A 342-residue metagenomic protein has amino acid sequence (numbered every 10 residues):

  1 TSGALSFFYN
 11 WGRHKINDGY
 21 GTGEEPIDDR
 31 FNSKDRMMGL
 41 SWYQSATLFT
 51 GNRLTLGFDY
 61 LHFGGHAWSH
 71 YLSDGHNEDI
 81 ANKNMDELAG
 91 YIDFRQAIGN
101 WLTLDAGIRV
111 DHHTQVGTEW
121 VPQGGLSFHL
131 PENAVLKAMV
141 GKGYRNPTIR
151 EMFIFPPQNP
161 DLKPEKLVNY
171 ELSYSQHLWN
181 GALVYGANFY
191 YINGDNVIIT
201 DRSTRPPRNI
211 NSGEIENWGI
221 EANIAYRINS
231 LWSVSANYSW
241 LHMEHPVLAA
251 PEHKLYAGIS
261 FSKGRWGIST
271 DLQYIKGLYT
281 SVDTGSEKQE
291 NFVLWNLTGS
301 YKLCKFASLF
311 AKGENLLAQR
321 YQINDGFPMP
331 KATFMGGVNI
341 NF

Functional and structural regions predicted by a protein language model:
T1, Q44-L48, D86, R95-Q96 (+13 more regions): Residue-level signature of outer-membrane beta-barrel architecture
T1-V116, S127-H129, L183-F189, S235: Face-selective signature of the C-terminal outer-membrane beta-barrel domain
Y9-R13, Y60-H66, D86, I108-T114 (+10 more regions): Transmembrane beta-strands of outer-membrane beta-barrel pores
T22-F31, Y43, S73-A81, G107-H112 (+6 more regions): Extracellular loop and loop/strand-boundary signature of outer-membrane beta-barrel proteins
S33, K83-M85, V135, M139-G194 (+3 more regions): Outer-membrane beta-barrel signature, preferentially recognizing the C-terminal barrel domain of Gram-negative
K34-M38, N84-L88, T118-W120, K166-Y170 (+5 more regions): Residues that define the transmembrane beta-barrel architecture of outer-membrane proteins
A97-N100, L104, F189-N193, I210-T280 (+3 more regions): Gram-negative outer-membrane beta-barrel transporters
S127, E171-S173, M329-F342: Outer-membrane beta-barrel "beta-signal"
